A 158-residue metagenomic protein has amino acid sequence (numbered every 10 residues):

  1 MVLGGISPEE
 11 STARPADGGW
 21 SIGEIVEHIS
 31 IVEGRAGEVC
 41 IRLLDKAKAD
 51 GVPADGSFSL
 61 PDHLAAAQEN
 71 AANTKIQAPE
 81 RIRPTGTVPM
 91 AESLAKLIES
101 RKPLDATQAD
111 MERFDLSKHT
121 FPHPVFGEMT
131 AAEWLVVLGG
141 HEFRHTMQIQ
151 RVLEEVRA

Functional and structural regions predicted by a protein language model:
M1, E9-T12: N-terminal beta1-alpha1-beta2 submodule of the flavodoxin-like/Rossmannoid cofactor-binding fold
V2, L60-D115: Acidic/histidine-rich alpha-helical segments that form the ligand environment of transition-metal centers
V2-G5, V32, A36, T74-K75 (+3 more regions): Amphipathic, well-ordered alpha-helical segments in soluble domains
I6-S7, A95, P122-V125: Intrinsically disordered, low-complexity segments enriched in polar/charged residues with Gly/Pro, especially when
S7, S21, P89-M90, T130: Helix N-cap and loop-to-helix transition residues
T12-H63, A109-A158: Short, contiguous alpha-helical
